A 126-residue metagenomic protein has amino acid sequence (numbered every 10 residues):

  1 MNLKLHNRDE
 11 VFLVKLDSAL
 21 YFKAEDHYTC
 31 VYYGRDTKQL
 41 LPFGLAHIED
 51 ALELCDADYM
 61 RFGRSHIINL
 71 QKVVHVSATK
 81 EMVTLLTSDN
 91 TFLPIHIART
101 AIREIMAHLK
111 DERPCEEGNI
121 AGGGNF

Functional and structural regions predicted by a protein language model:
M1-F126: Basic, polyanion-interacting recognition surfaces, primarily in bacterial LytTR/OmpR-type DNA-binding effector domains
